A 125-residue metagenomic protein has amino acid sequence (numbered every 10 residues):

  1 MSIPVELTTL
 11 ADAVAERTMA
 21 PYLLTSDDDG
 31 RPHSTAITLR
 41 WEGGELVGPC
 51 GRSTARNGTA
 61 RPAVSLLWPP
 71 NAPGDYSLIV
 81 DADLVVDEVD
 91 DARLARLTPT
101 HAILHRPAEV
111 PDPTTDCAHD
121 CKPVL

Functional and structural regions predicted by a protein language model:
M1-A20: Short, basic/aromatic recognition patches
T8-D12, E42-G43, A92: Polar/charged alpha-helical tracts
E16-C50: Short beta-strand segments
G51-P113: Short, structured beta-strand-loop surface elements
P111-L125: Short, cationic low-complexity segments
